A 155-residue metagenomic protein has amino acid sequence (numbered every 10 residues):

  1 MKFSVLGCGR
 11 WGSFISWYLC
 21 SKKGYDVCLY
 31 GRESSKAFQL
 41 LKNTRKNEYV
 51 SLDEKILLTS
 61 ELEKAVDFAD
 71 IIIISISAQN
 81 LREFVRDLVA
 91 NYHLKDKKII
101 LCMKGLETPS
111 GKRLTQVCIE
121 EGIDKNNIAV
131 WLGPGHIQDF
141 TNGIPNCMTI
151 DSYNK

Functional and structural regions predicted by a protein language model:
M1-S60, F68, D87: NAD(P)+-binding Rossmann beta1-loop-alpha1 motif at the extreme N-terminus of oxidoreductases
L29, L58, I73-I74, I150: Conserved SAM-binding loop
L52, L62-K64, I71-P145: Rossmann-like NAD(P)(H) cofactor-binding subdomain of soluble oxidoreductases
T141-K155: Short beta-strand and adjoining strand-loop segment in the mid-core of the Rossmann-like NAD(P)-dependent dehydrogenase
